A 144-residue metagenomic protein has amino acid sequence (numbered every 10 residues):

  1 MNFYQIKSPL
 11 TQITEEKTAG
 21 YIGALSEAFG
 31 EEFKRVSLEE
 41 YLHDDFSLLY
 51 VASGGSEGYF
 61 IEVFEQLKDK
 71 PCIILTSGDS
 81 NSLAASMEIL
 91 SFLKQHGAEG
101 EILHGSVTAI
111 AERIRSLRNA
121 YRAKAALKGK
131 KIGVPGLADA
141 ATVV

Functional and structural regions predicted by a protein language model:
M1-V144: An N-terminal assembly and electron-transfer interface module characteristic of large anaerobic redox and radical
